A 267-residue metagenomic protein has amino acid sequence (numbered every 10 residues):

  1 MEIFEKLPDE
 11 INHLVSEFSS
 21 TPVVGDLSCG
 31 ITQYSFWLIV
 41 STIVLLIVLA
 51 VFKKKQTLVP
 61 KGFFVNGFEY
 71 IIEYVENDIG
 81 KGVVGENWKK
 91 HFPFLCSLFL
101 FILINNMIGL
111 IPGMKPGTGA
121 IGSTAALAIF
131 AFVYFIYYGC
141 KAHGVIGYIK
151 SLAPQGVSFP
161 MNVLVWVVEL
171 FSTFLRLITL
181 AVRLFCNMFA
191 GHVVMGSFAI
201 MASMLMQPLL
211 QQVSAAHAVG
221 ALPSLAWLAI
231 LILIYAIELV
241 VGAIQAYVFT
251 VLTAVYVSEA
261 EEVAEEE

Functional and structural regions predicted by a protein language model:
M1-E267: Selective transmembrane helix interface/packing segments
